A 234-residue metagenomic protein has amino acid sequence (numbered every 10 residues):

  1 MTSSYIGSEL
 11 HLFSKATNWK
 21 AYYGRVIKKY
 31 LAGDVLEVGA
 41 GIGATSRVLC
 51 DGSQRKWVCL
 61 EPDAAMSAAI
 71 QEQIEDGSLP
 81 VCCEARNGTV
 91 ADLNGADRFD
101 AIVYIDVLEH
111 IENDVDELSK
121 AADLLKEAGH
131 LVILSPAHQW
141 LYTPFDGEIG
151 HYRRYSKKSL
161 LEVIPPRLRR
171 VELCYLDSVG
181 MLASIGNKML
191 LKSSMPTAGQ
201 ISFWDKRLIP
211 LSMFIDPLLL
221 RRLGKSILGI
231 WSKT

Functional and structural regions predicted by a protein language model:
M1-I105, V115-L118, T197-S202, P210-F214 (+1 more regions): Conserved N-terminal segment of class I S-adenosyl-L-methionine
I105-L108, L134: Residues lining the SAM
V115-H130: A short glycine-rich, Lys/Arg-flanked "PGG" loop and its adjoining helix->strand segment in the class I
L131-R153, K157-V163: Short, glycine-/aromatic-enriched active-site segment of Class I SAM-dependent methyltransferases
L168-V179: Conserved S-adenosyl-L-methionine
G180-I209: C-terminal helical/coil "lid" or tail adjacent to the Rossmann-like core of SAM-dependent
G186-K192, R222-T234: Core SAM-dependent methyltransferase catalytic element
